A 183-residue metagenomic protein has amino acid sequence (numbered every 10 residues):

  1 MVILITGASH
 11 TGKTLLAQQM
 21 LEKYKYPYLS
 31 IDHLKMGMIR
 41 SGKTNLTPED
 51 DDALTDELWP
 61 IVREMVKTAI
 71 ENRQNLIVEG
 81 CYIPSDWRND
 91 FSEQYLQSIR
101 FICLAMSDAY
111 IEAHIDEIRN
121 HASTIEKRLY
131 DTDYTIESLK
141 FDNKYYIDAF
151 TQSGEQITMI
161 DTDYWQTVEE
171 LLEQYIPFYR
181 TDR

Functional and structural regions predicted by a protein language model:
I5: Hydrophobic anchor at the beta1->P-loop junction of P-loop NTPases
A8: P-loop (Walker A) phosphate-binding loop of NTP-binding proteins
T11: ATP-binding Walker
T14: Walker A/P-loop
Q18-I61: Conserved substrate/cofactor phosphate-moiety recognition/catalytic segment in nucleotide-dependent phosphotransferases
A53-M106: Glycine-rich phosphate-binding loop used to anchor ATP phosphates in small-molecule kinases, encompassing both
I99-K144: A glycine- and Lys/Arg-enriched "phosphate-lid" helix/loop adjacent to the NTP-binding pocket of small-molecule kinases
K144-R183: NTP-dependent small-molecule kinase module
